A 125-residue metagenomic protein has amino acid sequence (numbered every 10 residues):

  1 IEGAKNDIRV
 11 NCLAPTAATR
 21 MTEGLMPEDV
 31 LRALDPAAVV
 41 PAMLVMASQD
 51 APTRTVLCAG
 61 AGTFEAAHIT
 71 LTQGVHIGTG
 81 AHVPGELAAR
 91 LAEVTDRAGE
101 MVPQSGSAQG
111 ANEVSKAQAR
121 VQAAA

Functional and structural regions predicted by a protein language model:
I1-I8, Q49-A51: Active-site-adjacent segment of SDR/Rossmann-fold oxidoreductases
A4-K5, P15, L34-V39: Glycine- and acidic-residue-rich phosphate-binding/metal-coordinating active-site segment common to enzymes that handle
N6, L13-G24: Short, flexible catalytic-loop segment of classical short-chain dehydrogenase/reductase
N6-N11, T55-L57: Rossmann-like NAD(H)/NADP(H) cofactor-binding core
T22-M26, I69-T70: Short acidic, glycine/proline-rich loop/turn micro-motifs
V30-A123: C-terminal helical subdomain
